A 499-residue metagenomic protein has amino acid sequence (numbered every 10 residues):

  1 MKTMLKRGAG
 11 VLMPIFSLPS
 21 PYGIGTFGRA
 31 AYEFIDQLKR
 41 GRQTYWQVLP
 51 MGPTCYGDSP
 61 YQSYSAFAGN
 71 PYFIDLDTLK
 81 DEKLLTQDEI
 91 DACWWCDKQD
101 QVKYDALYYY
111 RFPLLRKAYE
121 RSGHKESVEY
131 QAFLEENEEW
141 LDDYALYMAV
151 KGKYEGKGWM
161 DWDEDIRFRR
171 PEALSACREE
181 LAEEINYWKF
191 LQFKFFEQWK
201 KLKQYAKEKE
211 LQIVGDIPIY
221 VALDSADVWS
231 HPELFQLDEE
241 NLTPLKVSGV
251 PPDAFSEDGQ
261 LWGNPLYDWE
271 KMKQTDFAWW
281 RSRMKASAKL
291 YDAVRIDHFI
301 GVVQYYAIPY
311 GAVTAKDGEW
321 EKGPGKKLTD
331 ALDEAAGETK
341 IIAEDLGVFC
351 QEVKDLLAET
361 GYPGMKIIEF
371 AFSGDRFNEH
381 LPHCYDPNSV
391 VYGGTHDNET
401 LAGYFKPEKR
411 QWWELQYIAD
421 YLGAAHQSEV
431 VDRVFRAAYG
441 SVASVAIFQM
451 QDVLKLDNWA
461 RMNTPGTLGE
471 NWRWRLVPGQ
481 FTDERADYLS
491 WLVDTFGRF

Functional and structural regions predicted by a protein language model:
M1-F16, R29-Y32: N-terminal regions that are enriched for targeting/export leaders and immediately downstream pro/stem segments
T3-L5, P14, D58-Q192, F196 (+3 more regions): Alpha-amylase-like alpha-glycosidases and glucanotransferases acting on alpha-linked glucans and related
R29-T54, L290-Y291: Catalytic domains of carbohydrate-active enzymes, especially glycoside hydrolases
K39, W199-K207, D333, L357-A358: Surface-exposed amphipathic alpha-helices with a cationic face
R40, I166, W474, D487 (+1 more regions): Domain-scale activation on soluble regions of proteins
L49, Q212-V214, P218, A293 (+1 more regions): Outer-envelope exported proteins of Gram-negative bacteria
W188, Q192-V221: Conserved, well-ordered alpha-helix/loop/beta-strand core segments that scaffold catalytic motifs
